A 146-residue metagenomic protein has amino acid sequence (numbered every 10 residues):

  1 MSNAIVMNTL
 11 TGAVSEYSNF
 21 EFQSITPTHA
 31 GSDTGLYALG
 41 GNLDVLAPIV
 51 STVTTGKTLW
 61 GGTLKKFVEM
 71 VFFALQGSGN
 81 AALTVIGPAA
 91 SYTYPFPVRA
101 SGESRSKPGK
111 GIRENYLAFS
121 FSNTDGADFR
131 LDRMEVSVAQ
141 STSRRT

Functional and structural regions predicted by a protein language model:
M1-T146: Beta-sheet repeat architectures centered on beta-propellers
